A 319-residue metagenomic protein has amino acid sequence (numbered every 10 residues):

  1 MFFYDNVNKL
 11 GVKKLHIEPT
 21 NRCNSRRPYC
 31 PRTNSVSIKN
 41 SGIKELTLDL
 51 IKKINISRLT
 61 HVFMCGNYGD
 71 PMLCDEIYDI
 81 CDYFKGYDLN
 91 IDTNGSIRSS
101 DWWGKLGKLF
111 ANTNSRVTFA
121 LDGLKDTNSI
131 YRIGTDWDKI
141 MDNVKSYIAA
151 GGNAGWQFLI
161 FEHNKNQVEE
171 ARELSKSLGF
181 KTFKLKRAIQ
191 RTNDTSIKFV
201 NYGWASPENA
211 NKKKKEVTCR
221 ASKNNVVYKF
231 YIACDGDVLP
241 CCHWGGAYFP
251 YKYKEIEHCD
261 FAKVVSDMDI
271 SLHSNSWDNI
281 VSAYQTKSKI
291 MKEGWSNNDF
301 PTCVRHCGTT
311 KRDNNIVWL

Functional and structural regions predicted by a protein language model:
M1-K13, T33, D237-V238, H243-L319: Flexible mid-to-C-terminal extensions adjoining Fe-S/redox cofactors in radical SAM and related proteins
M1-R116, I130, G134-D138, D142 (+2 more regions): Conserved alpha-helical substructure of the radical SAM core
K14, S57-C65, G86-N90, A111-L121 (+5 more regions): Conserved C-terminal portion of the radical SAM core fold that forms the substrate/S-adenosylmethionine-binding
H16, T20, N24, E216 (+1 more regions): Residues immediately within or flanking Cys/His clusters that coordinate Zn2+ in small zinc-binding modules
N21-N24, N94, N143, N164 (+2 more regions): Asparagine-centered polar/low-complexity signal
T127: A short, histidine- and acid-enriched strand-loop-helix "catalytic/donor-clamping" loop that lines the nucleotide-sugar
